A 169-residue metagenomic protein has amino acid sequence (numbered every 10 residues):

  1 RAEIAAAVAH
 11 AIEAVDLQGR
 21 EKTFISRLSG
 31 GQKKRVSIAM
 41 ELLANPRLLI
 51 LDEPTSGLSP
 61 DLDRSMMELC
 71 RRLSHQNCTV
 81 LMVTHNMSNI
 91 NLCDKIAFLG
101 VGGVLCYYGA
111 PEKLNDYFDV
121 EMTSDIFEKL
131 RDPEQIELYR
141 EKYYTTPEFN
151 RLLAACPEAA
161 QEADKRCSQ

Functional and structural regions predicted by a protein language model:
A2-A5, A11-S26: Conserved ABC nucleotide-binding domain
E3-A7, E21, K95-Q169: Topological signature of polytopic alpha-helical transporters
S29: ABC transporter NBD signature
I38-A39: Hydrophobic anchor residue at the start of the ABC signature
L43-R47: A short, proline-enriched helix->beta-strand linker immediately N-terminal to the Walker B motif in ABC-type P-loop
L49-D52: Catalytic Walker B motif of ABC-type/P-loop ATPase nucleotide-binding domains
T55-S56: Short loop immediately C-terminal to the Walker-B catalytic DE motif in ABC-type ATPase nucleotide-binding domains
D63-Q76: Helical segment within the ABC ATPase nucleotide-binding domain
